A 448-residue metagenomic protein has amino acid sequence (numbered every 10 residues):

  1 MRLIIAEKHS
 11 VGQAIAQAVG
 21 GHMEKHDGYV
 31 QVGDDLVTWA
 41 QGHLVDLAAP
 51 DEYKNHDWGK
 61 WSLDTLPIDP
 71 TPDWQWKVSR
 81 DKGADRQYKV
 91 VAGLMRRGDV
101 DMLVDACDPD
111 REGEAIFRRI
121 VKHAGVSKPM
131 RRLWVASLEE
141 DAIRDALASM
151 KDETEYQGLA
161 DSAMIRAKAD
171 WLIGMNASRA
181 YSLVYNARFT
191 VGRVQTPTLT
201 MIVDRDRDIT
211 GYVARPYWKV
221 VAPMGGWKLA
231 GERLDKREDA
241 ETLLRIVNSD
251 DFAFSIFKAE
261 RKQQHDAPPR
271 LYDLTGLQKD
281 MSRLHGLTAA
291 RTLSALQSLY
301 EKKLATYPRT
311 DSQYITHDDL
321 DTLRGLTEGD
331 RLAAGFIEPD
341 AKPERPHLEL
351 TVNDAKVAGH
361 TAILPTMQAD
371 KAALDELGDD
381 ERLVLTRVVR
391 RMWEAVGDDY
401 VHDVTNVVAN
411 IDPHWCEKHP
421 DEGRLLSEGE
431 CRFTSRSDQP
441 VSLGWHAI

Functional and structural regions predicted by a protein language model:
M1-A167, W171: Intrinsically disordered, low-complexity regulatory segments
M1-L3, A106-P109, N186-R188, R261-R270 (+2 more regions): Conserved short loop/turn motifs at secondary-structure junctions
E7, V11, G113-I116, D161 (+8 more regions): Hydrophobic (often cysteine-bearing) scaffold residues that line and stabilize catalytic clefts of nucleotide/cofactor
A14, A18, L94, R119-H123 (+11 more regions): Generic, well-ordered alpha-helical scaffold segments in large soluble proteins
M23-G28, E153-G158, R179-L183, R207-G211 (+2 more regions): Active-site phosphate-binding and catalytic loops of NTP-dependent enzymes
D34-L36, L44-K82, G93, F189-E301 (+2 more regions): Long, highly charged, low-complexity internal segments
W76-S79, C107, S127-R131, D152-L159 (+6 more regions): Short, polar/flexible loop-turn hinges at active-site or ligand-entry regions and domain interfaces
A160-D161, L172, A295, K302-T386 (+1 more regions): Extended, highly charged linker/hinge segments and catalytic-adjacent loops that couple domains and form adaptable
